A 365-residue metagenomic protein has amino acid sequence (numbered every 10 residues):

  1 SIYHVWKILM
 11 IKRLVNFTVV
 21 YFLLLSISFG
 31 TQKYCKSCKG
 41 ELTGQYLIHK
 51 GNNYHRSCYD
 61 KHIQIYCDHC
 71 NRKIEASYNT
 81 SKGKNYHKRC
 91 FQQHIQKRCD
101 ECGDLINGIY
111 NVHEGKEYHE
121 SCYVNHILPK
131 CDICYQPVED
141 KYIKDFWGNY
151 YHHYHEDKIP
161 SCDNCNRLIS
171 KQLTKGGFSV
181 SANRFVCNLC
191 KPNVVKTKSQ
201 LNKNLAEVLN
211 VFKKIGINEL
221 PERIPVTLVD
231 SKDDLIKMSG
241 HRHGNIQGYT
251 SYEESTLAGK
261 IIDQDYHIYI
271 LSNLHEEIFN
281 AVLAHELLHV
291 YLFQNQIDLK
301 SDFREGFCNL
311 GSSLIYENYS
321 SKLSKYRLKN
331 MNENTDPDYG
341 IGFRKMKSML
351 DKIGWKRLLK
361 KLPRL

Functional and structural regions predicted by a protein language model:
Y3-G30: Classical Sec-dependent N-terminal signal peptides that target proteins to the secretory pathway
N16, I127, L201-N204, F279-N280 (+4 more regions): Hydrophobic (often cysteine-bearing) scaffold residues that line and stabilize catalytic clefts of nucleotide/cofactor
G30-N210, K214: N-terminal low-structure segments adjacent to metalloprotease catalytic domains across cellular compartments
L128, D132, E156-T174, F178 (+2 more regions): Pan-zinc metallopeptidase signature
T197-Y266: Auxiliary, metal-adjacent structural segments of Zn-dependent hydrolase domains
F212, A281-N295, E305-N309, S313: Active-site recognition of the HExxH zinc-binding catalytic motif
I262-L283, N295-K300: Short pre-active-site segment immediately N-terminal to the catalytic Zn-binding motif
I297-Y339: Post-HExxH zinc-binding segment in Zn-dependent metallohydrolases
